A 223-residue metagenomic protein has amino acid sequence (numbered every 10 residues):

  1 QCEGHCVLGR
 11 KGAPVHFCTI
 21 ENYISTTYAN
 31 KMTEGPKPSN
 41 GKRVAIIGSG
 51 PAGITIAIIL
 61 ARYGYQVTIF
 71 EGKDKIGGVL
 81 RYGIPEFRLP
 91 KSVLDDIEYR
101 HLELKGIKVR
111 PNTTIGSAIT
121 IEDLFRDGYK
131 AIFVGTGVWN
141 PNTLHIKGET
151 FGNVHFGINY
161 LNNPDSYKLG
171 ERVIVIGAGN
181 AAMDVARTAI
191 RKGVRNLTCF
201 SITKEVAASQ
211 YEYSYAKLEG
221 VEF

Functional and structural regions predicted by a protein language model:
Q1-I47, R62-Y63, K91-D95, Y99-L102 (+1 more regions): FAD-binding core/adjacent interface of flavoenzyme oxidoreductases
E3, P14-F17, G77, A182 (+2 more regions): Internal amphipathic alpha-helical segments of the cytochrome P450 catalytic fold
I46-F70, V109-I121, N140-N142, N159-Y211: Rossmann-like dinucleotide/flavin-binding elements
I46-P51, K75-I76, R81, G135 (+3 more regions): Short glycine/serine/threonine-biased micro-segments
I69, K73-K105, V109-R110, A186-F223: Rossmann-like dinucleotide-binding cores of NAD(P)H-dependent redox enzymes
